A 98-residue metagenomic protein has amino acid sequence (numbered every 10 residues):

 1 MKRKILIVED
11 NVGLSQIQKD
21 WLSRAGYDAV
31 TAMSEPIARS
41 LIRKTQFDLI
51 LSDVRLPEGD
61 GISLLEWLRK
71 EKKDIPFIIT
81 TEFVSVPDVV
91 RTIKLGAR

Functional and structural regions predicted by a protein language model:
K2, Q46-D48, K72-P76: His-Asp phosphorelay/catalytic-motif detector in bacterial-type signaling
E9: Conserved acidic carboxylate
V12-I37, K44: Two-component/phosphorelay signaling modules centered on CheY-like receiver
S34, D60-S63: Acidic catalytic/metal-coordinating carboxylates
S40, I62-D74, R91-K94: Short amphipathic alpha-helix used as the core "switch/output" element in two-component signaling
D53, T81: Active-site residues of response regulator receiver
D60, S85-D88: Alpha4-beta5-alpha5 switch/output surface of CheY-like receiver
